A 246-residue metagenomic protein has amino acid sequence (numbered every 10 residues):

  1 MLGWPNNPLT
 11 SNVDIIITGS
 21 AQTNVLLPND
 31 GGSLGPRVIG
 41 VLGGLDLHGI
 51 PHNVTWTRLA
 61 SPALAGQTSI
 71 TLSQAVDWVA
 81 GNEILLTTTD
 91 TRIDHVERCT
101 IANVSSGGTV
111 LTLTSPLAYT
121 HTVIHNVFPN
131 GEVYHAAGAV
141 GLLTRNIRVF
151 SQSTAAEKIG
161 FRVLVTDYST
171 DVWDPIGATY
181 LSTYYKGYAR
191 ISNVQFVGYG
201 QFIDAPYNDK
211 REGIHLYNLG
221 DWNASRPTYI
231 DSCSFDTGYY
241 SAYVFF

Functional and structural regions predicted by a protein language model:
M1-F246: Beta-strand/loop edge motif enriched in small/polar residues
